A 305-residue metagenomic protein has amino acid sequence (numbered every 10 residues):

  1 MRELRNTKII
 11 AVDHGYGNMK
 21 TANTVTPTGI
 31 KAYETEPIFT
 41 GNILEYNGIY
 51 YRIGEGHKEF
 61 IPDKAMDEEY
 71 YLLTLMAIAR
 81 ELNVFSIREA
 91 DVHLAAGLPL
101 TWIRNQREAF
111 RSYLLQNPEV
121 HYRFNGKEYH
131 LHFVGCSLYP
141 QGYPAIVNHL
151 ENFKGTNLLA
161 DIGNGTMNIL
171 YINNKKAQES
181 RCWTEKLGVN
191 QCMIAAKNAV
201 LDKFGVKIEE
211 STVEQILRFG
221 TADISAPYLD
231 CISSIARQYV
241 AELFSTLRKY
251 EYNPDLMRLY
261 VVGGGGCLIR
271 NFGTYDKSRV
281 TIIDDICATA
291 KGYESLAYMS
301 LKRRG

Functional and structural regions predicted by a protein language model:
M1-L159, K176-Q191, K203, S211-G305: Nucleotide/phosphate-binding catalytic cleft detector across ATP-hydrolyzing and phosphate-transferring enzymes
T21, I169-Y171: Conserved blade-register residue in beta-propeller folds
I162-N168: Ser/Thr-glycine-rich phosphate-binding loops at phosphate-binding pockets of nucleotides, nucleotide cofactors
